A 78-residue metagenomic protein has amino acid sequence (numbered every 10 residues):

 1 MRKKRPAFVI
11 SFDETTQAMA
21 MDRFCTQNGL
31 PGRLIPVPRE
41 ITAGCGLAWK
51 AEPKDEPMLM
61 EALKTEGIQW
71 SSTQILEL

Functional and structural regions predicted by a protein language model:
M1-K4: Solvent-exposed alpha-helices and their adjacent loops that cap or buttress functional pockets in soluble metabolic
F8-Q17, W70-L78: Hydrophobic transmembrane alpha-helix bundles
V9-L59: Amphipathic, hydrophobic secondary-structure cores in small proteins
A51-L78: C-terminal structural segments of small proteins and small subunits
